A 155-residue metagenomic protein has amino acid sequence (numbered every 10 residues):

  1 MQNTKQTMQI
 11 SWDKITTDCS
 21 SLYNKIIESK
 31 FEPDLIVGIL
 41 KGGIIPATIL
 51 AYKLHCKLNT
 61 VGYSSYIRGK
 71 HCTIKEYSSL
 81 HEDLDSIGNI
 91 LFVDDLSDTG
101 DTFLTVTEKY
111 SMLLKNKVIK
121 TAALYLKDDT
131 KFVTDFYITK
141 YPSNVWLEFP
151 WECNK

Functional and structural regions predicted by a protein language model:
M1-K155: PRPP-associated nucleotide enzymes
